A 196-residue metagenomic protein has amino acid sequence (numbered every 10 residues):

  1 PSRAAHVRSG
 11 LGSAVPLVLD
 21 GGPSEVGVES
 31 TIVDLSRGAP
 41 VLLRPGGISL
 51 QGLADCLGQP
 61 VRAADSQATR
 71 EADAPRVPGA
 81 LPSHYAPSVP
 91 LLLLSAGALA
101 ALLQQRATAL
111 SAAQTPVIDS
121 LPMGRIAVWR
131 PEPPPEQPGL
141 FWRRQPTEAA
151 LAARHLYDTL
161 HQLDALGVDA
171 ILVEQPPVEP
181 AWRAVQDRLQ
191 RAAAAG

Functional and structural regions predicted by a protein language model:
P1-G196: Active-site-adjacent structural elements in enzyme catalytic cores
